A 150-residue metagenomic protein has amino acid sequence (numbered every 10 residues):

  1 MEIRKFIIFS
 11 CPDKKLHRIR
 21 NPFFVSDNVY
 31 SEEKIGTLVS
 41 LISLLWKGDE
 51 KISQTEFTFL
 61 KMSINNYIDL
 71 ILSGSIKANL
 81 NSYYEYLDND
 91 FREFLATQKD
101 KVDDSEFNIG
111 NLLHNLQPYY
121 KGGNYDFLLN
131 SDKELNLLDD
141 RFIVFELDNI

Functional and structural regions predicted by a protein language model:
M1-I150: P-loop NTPase motor domains
